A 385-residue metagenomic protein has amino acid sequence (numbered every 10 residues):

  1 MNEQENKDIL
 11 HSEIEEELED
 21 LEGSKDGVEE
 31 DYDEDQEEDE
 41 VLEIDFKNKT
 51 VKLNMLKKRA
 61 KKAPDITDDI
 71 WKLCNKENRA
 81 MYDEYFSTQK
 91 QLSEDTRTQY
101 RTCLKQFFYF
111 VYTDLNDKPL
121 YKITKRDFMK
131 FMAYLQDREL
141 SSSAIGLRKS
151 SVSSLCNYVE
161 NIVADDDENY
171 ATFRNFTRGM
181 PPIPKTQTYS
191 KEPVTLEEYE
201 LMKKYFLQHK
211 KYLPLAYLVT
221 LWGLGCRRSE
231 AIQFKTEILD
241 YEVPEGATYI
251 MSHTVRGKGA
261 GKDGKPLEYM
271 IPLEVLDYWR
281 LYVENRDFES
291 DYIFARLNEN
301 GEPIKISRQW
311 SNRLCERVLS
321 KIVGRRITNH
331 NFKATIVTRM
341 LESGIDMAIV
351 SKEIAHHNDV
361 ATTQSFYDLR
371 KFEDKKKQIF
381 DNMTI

Functional and structural regions predicted by a protein language model:
M1-D127, Y134: Charge-rich, intrinsically disordered N-terminal extensions that act as flexible nucleic-acid engagement or regulatory
E13, Q364-I385: DNA/chromatin major-groove-contacting recognition/catalytic segments
M81-Y189: N-terminal core-binding DNA-recognition domain of tyrosine recombinases/integrases
V163, L221-A247, I349: Short, charged phosphate-coordinating catalytic segments
L196-R228: Basic, Lys/Arg- and aromatic-enriched nucleic-acid-binding interface segment
Q233-D277: Conserved tyrosine-mediated DNA breakage-rejoining catalytic core shared by Y-recombinases
D240-Y241, R325-R326, I345-F366: Short, polar N-cap/turn motifs at the start of nucleic acid-interacting alpha helices
I271-G324: Active-site/catalytic core of tyrosine-dependent DNA strand-transfer enzymes
